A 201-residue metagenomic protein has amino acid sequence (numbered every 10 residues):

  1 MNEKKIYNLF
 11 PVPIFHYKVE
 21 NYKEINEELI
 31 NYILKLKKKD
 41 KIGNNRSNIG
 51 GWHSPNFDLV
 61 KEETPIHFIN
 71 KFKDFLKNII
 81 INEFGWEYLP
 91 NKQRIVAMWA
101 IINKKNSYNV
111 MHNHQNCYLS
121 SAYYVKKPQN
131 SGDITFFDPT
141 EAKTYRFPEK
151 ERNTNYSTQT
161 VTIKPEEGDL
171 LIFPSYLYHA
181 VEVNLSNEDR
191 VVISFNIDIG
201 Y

Functional and structural regions predicted by a protein language model:
M1-N91: Non-heme Fe(II)/2-oxoglutarate
V12, I95, T158, E188-V192: Short edge beta-strand segments in beta-sheet-rich domains
Y22, N130, S186-E188: Short strand-connecting beta-turns/loops that link adjacent beta-strands
P90-Q93, L185-N187: A short beta-turn/loop motif at secondary-structure boundaries
A97-I172, I199: Catalytic core of non-heme Fe(II) oxygenases with the double-stranded beta-helix
N109-H112, H179-S186: Short beta-strand His + acidic residue motifs that chelate non-heme Fe in jelly-roll/DSBH and cupin folds
S120-Y123, N187-Y201: A short hydrophobic beta-strand segment most commonly corresponding to one strand of the jelly-roll/cupin
